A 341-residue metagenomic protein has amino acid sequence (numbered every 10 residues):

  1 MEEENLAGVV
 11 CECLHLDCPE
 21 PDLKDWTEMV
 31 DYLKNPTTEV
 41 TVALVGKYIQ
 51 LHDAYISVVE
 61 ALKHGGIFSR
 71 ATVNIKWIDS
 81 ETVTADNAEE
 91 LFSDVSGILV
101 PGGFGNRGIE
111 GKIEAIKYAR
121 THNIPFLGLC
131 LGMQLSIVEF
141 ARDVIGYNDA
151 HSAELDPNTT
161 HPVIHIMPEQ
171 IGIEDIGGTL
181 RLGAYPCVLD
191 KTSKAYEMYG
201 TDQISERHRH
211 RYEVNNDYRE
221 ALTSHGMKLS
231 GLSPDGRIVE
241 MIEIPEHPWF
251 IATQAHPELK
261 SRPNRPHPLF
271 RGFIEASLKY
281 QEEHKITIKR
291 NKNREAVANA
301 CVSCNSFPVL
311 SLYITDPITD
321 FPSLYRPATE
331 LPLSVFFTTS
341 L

Functional and structural regions predicted by a protein language model:
M1-E246, P257-C304, I314: N-terminal beta1-alpha1 cap of cysteine-dependent amidohydrolase-like domains
F250-Q254: Short FAD-binding loop at a beta-strand-to-alpha-helix junction that anchors the flavin cofactor in diverse
N293-P308, Y325, S334, T338: N-terminal amphipathic/hydrophobic targeting modules at extreme N-termini, encompassing cleavable Sec/SRP-type signal
V309, Y313-T319, Y325-T329, T338-T339: Short, low-complexity segments with poor structural confidence in diverse proteins
